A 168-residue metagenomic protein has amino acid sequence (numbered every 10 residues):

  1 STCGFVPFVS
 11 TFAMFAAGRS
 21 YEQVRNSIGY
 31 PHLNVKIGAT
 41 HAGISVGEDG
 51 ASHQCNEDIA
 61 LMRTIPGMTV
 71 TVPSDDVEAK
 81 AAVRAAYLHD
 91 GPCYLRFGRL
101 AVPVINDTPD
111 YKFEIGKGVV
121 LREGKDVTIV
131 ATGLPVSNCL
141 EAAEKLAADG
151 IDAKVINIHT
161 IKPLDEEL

Functional and structural regions predicted by a protein language model:
S1-T128, A153: Conserved thiamine diphosphate
A13, H41, G133-P135, H159: Residue-level signal for short, function-critical loop segments
Y21-E22, C139-L140, E166: Conserved strand-to-helix beginnings and helix N-cap segments that scaffold or border functional pockets
N56-I59, V136, L140: Short, surface-exposed alpha-helical segments at coil->helix boundaries
K125-C139: Gly/Ser-rich, acidic/histidine-flanked active-site/gating loops
N138-I156: Short helix-loop-beta junction
I156-K162: Short beta->alpha junction loops
K162-L168: Glycine-rich, anion-gripping cofactor-binding loops and their flanking helix/strand elements in enzyme active sites
